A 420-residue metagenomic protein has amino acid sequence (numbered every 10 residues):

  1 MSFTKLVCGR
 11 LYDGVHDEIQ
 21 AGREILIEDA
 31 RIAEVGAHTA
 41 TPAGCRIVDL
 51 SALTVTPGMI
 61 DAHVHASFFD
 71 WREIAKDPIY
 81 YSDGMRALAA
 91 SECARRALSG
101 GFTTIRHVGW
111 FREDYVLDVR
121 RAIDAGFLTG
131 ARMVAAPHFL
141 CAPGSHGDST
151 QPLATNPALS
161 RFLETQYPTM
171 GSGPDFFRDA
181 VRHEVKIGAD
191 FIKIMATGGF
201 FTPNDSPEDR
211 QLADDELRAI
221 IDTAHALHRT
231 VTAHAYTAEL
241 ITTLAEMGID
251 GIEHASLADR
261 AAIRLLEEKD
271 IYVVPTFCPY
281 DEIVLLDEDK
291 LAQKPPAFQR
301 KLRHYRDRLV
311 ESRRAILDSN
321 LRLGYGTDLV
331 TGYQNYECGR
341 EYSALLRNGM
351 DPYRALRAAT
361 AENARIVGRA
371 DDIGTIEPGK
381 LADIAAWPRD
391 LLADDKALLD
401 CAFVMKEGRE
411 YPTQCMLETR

Functional and structural regions predicted by a protein language model:
M1-P42, L53-V55, R389-D394, R409-E410: N-terminal metal-binding scaffold of metallo-dependent hydrolase/deaminase domains
D13, A359-A361, R365, P378-R420: C-terminal cap of metal-dependent C-N hydrolases
H38-T56, Y80, V185: Active-site metal-binding motif and surrounding structural segment of the metallo-beta-lactamase
L53-R121, A125-F127, P143-G147, D215 (+2 more regions): Metal-associated gating/positioning segment near the N- to mid-region
H65-R86, L98, P143-Q166, G199-A213 (+2 more regions): Active-site gating loops and adjacent loop-to-helix segments of metal-dependent hydrolytic enzymes
R72-E73, V116, H146-G147, P203 (+6 more regions): Histidine/acidic-residue-rich catalytic or RNA/ligand-binding cores of hydrolases and nuclease-related proteins
D118, S172-V273, D289-Q293, R303-L323 (+1 more regions): Histidine/acidic residue-rich metal-binding segments in metalloenzymes
A226, P296, Y305-D390: His/Asp/Glu-enriched, well-ordered alpha-helical/loop segment that forms or immediately abuts the divalent-metal
